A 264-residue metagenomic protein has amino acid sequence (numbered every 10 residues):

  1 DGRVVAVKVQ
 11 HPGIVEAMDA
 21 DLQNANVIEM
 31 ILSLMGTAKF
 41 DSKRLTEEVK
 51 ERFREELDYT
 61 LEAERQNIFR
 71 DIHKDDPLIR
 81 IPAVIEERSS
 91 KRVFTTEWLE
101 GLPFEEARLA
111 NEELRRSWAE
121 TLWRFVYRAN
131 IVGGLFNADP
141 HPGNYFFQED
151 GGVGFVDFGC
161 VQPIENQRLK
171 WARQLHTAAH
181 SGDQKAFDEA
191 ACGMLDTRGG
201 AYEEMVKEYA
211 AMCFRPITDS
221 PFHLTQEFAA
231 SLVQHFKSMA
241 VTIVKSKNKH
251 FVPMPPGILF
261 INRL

Functional and structural regions predicted by a protein language model:
D1-E105, S117, T121, V132-G133 (+1 more regions): Conserved ATP-binding subdomain of kinase catalytic cores across diverse folds
I68, F125, A186: Short Gly/charged-rich anion-binding patches and loops
S90, L99-T121, Q148-L264: Helix-rich C-lobe and terminal helical cap/extension of kinase-like folds
V126, N130-I131: Alpha-helical coiled-coil
A138-P142: Hydrophobic HxD+1 residue recognition
G143-F147: Hydrophobic residue at the +6 position relative to the catalytic HRD Asp in the kinase catalytic loop
